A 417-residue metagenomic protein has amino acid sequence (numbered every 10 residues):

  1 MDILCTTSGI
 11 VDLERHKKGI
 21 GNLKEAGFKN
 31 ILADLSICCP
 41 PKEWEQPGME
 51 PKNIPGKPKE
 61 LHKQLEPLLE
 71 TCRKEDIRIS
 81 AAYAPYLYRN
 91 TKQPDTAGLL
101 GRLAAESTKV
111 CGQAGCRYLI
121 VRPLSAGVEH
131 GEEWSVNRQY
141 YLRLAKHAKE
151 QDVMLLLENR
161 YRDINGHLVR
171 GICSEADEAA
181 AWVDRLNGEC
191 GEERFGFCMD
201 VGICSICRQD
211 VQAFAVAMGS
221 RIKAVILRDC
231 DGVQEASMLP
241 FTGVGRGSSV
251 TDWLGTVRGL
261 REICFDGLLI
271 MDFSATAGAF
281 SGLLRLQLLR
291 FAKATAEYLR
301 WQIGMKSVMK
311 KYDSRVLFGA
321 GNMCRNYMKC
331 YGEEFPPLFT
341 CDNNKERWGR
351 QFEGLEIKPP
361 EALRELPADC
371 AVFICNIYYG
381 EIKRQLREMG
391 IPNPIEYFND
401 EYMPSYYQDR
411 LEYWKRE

Functional and structural regions predicted by a protein language model:
M1-A114, K149, E192-R194, K293-W301 (+1 more regions): N-terminal pre-domain/capping segments
M1-L4, L13-G27, R73, G101 (+2 more regions): Histidine-acidic metal/acid-base catalytic patches
T6-V11, D34-C38, A84-L87, L124-A126 (+4 more regions): Active-site beta-loop-alpha junctions enriched in small/polar residues
F28, C111, C116, I222 (+3 more regions): A structural motif
L32, A81, I120, L156 (+2 more regions): Conserved beta-strand positions in the central sheet of alpha/beta enzyme cores
K74, Y88-G196, I206, Q287-R290 (+2 more regions): Active-site acidic/histidine proton-transfer and metal-coordination neighborhood in alpha/beta enzyme cores
L288-E417: Hydrophobic, well-ordered beta-alpha structural blocks that scaffold small-molecule cofactor pockets
